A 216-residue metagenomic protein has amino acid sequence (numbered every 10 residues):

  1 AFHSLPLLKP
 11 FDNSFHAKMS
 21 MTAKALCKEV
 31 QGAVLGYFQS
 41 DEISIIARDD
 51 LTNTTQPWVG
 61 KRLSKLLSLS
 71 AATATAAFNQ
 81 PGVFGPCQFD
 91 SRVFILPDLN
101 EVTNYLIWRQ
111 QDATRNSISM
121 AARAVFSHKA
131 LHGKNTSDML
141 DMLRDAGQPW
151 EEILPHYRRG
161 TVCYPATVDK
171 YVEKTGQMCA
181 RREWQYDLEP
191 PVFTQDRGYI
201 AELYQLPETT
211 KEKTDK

Functional and structural regions predicted by a protein language model:
A1-K216: Regulatory and interdomain segments flanking nucleotide-handling catalytic cores in signaling/defense enzymes
